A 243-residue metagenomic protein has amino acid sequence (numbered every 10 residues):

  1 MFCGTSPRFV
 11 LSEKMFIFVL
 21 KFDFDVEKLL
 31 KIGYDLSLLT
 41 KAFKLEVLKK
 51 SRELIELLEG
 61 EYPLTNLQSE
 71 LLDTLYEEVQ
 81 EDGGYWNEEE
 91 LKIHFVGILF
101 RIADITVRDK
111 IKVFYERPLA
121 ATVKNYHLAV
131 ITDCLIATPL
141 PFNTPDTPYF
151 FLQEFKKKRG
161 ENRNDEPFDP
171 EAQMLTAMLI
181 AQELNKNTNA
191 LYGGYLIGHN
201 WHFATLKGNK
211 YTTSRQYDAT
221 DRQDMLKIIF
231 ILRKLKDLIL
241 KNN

Functional and structural regions predicted by a protein language model:
M1-P63: Nuclease-adjacent, charged terminal/linker segments that flank catalytic cores
S37-L39, K44-A190, H202, L206-N243: A short, conserved, highly charged catalytic patch centered on acidic carboxylates
G193-I197: Central hydrophobic cores of alpha-helical transmembrane segments in multi-pass integral membrane proteins
